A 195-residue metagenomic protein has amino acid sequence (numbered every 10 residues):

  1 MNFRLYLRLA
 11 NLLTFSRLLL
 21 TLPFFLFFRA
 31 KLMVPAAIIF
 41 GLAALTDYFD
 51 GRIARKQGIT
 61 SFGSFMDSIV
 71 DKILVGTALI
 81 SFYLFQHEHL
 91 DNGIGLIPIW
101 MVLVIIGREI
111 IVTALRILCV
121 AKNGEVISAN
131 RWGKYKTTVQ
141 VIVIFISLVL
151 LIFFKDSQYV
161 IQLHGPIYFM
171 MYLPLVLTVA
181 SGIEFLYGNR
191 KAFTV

Functional and structural regions predicted by a protein language model:
M1-F49, F65, V70, T137-S157 (+1 more regions): Topogenic membrane-insertion module of multi-pass membrane proteins
F3, D50, A54-V75, N123-K134: Juxtamembrane helix-capping/reentrant segments at transmembrane boundaries
A10-R17, G41-F49, V75-Q86, V112-N123 (+1 more regions): Hydrophobic alpha-helical transmembrane segments
R52-K56, L118, Y187: Membrane-interface helix caps of multi-pass small-molecule transporters
I59-R116: Multi-pass membrane catalytic core of lipid/isoprenoid biosynthesis enzymes
F85-I99, A121-N123, L150-G165: Short helix-coil transition/hinge motifs at the ends and kinks of transmembrane helices, capturing the brief
I99, E125-V126, I142-F145: Short, structured loop/turn "capping" segments at alpha-beta junctions
